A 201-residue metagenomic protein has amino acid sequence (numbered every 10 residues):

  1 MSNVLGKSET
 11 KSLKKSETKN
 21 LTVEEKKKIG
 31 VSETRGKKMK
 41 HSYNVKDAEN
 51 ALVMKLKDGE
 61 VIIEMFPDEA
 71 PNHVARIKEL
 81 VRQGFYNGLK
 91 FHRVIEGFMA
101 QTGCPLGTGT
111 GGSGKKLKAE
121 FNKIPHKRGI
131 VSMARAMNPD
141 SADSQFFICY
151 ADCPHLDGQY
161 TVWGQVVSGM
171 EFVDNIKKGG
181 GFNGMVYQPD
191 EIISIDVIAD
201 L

Functional and structural regions predicted by a protein language model:
S2-L201: Cyclophilin-like peptidyl-prolyl cis-trans isomerases
